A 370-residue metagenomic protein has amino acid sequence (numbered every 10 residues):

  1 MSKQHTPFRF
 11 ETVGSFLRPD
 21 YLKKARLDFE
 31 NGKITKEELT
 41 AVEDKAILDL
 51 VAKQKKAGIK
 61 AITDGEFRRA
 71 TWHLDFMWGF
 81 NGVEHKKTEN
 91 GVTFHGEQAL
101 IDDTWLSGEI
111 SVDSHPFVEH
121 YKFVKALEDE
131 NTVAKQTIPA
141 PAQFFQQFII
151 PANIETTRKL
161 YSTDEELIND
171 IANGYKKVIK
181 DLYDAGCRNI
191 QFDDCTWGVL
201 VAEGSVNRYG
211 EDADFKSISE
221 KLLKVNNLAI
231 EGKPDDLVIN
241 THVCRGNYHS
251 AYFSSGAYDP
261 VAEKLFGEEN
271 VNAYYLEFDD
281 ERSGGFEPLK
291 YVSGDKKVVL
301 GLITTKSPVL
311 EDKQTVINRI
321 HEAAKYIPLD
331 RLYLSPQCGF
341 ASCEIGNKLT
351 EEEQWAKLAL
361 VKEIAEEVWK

Functional and structural regions predicted by a protein language model:
M1-K370: Domain-level signal for soluble alpha/beta catalytic cores
